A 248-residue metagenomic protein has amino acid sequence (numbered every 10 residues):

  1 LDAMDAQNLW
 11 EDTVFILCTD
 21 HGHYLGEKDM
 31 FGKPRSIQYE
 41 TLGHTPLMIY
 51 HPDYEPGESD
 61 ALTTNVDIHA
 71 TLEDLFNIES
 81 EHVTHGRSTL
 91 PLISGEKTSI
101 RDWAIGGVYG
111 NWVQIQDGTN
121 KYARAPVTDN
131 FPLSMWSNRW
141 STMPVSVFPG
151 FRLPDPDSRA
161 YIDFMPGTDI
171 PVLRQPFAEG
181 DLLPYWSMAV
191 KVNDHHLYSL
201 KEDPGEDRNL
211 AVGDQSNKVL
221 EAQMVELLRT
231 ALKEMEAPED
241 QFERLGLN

Functional and structural regions predicted by a protein language model:
L1, D5, H69-E73, N77 (+5 more regions): Non-transmembrane alpha-helical segments in soluble domains of secreted/periplasmic/extracellular proteins
A3-E58, T63-T64, R101: Histidine-centered active-site microenvironments of extracellular/periplasmic hydrolases and transferases
E11-T13, P56-D117: Polar, surface-exposed loop/tail segments that function as active-site lids or cofactor/substrate-recognition elements
F15, D20, P46-L47, I68 (+4 more regions): Generic structural signal for small/hydrophobic residues in well-ordered secondary structure, especially within
P34, D53-L62, L75-S80, P184-Y185 (+1 more regions): Active-site rim elements
E40, Y109-A211: C-terminal, low-complexity/hydrophilic appendages and adjacent surface loops of extracellular/periplasmic anionic
L42-G43, T63-A70, R87, D117 (+5 more regions): A structural signal for well-ordered alpha-helical segments within the folded catalytic domains of diverse enzymes
L220-G246: Charge-dense polyanion-binding interfaces
